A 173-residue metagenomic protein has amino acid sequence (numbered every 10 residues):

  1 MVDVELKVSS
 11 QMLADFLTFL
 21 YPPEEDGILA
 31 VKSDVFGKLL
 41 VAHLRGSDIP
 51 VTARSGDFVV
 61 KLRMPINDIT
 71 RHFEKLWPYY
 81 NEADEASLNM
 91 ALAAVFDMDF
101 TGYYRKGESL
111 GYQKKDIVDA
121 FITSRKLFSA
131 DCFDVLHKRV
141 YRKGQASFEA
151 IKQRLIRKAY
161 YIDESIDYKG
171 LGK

Functional and structural regions predicted by a protein language model:
M1-Y80, D84: Long, low-complexity interaction regions most often at the N-terminus
Y79, D84-V95: Extended non-catalytic interaction/regulatory regions in multidomain proteins
A91-L110: Positively charged, polyanion-binding regions of nucleic-acid-associated proteins
K106-R125: Short, charged amphipathic recognition helices of the HTH superfamily and cognate SANT/SANTA-like modules
I122-H137, Y160-I162: Short, basic interhelical loop/turn and adjoining N-cap of the next helix at nucleic-acid- or acidic-partner-contacting
K138-A150: Short, solvent-exposed alpha-helical "recognition" segments
S147-E164: Short Lys/Arg-enriched helix C-cap and helix-to-coil transition segments that create basic nucleic-acid-contact patches
Y161, S165-K173: Intrinsically disordered, low-complexity, charge-dense segments enriched in Lys/Arg and Glu/Asp interspersed
